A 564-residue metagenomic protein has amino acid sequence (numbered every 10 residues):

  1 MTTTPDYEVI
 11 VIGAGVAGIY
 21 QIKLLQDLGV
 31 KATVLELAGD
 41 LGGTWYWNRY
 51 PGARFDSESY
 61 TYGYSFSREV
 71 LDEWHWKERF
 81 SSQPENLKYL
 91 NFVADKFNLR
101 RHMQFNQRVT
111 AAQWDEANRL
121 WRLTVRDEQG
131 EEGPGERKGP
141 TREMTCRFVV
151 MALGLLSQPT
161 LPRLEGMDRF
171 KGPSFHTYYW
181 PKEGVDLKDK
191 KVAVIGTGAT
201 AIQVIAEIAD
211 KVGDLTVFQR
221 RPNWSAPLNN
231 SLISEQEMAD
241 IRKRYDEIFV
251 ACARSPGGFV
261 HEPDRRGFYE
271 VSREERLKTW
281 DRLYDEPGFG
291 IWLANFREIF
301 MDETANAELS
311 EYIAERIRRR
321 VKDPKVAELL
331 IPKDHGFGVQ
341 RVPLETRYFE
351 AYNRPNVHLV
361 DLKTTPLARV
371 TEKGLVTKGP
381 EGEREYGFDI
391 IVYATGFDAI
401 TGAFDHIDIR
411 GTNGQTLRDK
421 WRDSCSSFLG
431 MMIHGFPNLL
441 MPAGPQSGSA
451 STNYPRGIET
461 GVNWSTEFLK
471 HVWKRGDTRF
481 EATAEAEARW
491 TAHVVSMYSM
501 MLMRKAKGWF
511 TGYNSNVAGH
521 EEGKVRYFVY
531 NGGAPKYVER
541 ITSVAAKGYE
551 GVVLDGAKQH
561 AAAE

Functional and structural regions predicted by a protein language model:
M1-D6, F175-D189: A short, basic/flexible loop-to-alpha-helix module at the beginning of a structural domain
T2-V9, A14-M167, E183, T197 (+1 more regions): N-terminal FAD-binding dinucleotide-binding subdomain shared by FAD-dependent oxidases/monooxygenases
D189-K190, I331: Short, surface-exposed connector motifs at secondary-structure boundaries
K190-V212: Rossmann-like NAD(P)H-binding beta-loop-alpha module
